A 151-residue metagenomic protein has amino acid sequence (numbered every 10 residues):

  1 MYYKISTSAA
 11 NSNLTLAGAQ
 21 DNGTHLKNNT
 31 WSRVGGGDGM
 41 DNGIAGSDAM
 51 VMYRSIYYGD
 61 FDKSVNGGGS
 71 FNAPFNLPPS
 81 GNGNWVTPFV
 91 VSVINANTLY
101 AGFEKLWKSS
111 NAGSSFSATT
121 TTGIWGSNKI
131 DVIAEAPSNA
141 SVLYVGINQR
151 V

Functional and structural regions predicted by a protein language model:
M1-V151: Beta-propeller blade termini and top-face loops
